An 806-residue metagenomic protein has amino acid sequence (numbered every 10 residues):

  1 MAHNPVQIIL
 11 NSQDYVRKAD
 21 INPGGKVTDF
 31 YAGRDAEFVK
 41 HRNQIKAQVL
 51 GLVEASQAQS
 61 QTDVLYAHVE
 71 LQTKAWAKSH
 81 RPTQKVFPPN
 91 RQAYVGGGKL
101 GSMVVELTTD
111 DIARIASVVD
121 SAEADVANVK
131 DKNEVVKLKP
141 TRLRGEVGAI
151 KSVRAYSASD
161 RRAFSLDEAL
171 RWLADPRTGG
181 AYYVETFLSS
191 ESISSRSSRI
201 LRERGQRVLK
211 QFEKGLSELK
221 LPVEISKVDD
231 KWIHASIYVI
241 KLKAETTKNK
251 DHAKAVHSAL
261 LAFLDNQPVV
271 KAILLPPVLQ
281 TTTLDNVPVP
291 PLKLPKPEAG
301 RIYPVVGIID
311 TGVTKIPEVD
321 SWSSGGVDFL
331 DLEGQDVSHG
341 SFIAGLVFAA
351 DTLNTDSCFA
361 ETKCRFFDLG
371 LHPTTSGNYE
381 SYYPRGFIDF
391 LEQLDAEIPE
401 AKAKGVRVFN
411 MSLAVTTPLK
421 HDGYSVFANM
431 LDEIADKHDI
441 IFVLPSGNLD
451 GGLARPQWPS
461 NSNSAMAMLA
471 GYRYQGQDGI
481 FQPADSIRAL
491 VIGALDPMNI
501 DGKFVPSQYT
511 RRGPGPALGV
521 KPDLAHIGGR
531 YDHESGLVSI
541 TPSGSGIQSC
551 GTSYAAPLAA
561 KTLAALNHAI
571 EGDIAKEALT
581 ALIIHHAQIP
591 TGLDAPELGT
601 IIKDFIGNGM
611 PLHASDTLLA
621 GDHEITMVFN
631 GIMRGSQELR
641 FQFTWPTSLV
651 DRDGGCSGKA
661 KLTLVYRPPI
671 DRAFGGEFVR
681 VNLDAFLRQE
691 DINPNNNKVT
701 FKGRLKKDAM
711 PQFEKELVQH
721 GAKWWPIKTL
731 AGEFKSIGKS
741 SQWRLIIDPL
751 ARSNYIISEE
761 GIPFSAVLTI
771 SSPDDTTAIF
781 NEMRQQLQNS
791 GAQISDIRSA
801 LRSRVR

Functional and structural regions predicted by a protein language model:
M1-I193, A792-V805: Long, charged/polar, low-complexity intrinsically disordered N-terminal extensions that precede catalytic
T28-D29, A36-F38, K46-A55, Q59 (+7 more regions): Subtilisin-like peptidase catalytic core
R144-R154, E168, E218-P304: Protease zymogen maturation seam
P295-G326, L330-F387, K437-D439, G452 (+3 more regions): Subtilisin-like serine protease catalytic core
V306-G326, L495-A556, D573: Catalytic-core environment of secreted peptidases
T375-Q482, I547-C550, Y554: Substrate-binding/access-modulating region of protease and related hydrolase catalytic domains
I601-Q689: Secreted peptidase-domain scaffold signal
F678-E690, F734-R806: C-terminal edge strands of extracellular/lumenal beta-sandwich accessory domains
